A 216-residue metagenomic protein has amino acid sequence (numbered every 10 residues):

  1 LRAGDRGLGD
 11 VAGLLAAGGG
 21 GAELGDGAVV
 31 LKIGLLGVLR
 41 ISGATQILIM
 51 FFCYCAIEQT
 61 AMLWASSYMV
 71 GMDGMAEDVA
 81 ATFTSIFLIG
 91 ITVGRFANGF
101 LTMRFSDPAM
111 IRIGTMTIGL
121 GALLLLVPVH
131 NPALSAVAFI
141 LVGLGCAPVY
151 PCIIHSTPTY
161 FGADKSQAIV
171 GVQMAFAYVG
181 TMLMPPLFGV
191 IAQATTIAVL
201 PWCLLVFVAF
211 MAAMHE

Functional and structural regions predicted by a protein language model:
L1-R2, L187-V208: A membrane-interface helix-boundary motif in multi-pass transporters
R2-G25, M214-H215: C-terminal membrane-cytosol helix-exit motif in multi-pass small-molecule transporters
L15-I47: Juxtamembrane intracellular "pre-TM" segments in multi-pass secondary transporters
S42-S85: Extracytoplasmic gate region of multi-pass secondary transporters
G94-D107, A192: Helix-to-loop junctions at the C-terminal end of transmembrane segments in multipass secondary transporters
A109-L124: Structural signature of the two symmetry-related core transmembrane helices
P148-F161: Intracellular juxtamembrane helix-capping segments at the cytosolic ends of symmetry-related transmembrane helices
Y160-I197: A late C-terminal transmembrane helix in Major Facilitator Superfamily
